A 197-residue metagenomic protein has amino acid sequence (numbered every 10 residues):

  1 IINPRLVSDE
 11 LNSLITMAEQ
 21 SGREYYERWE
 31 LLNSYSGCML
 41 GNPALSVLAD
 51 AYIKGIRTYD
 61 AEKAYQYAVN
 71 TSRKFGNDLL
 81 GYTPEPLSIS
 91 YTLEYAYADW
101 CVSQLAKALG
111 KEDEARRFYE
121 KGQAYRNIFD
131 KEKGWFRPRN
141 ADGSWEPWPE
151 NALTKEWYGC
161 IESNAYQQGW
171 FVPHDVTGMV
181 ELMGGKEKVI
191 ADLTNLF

Functional and structural regions predicted by a protein language model:
I1-A106, Y119, Q168-E181: Aromatic-rich carbohydrate-recognition surfaces in CAZymes
E24-E27, S103, A108-F197: Catalytic cores of carbohydrate-active enzymes
